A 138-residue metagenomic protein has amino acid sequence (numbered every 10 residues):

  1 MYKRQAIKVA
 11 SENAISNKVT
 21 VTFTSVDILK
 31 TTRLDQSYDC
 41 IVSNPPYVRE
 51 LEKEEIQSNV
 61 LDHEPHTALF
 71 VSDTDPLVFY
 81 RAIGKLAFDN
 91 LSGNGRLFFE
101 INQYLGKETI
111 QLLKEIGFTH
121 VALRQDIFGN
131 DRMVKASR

Functional and structural regions predicted by a protein language model:
K3-E54: Conserved SAM/SAH cofactor-binding pocket of Class I
A10, N44, V60, I83 (+1 more regions): Residue-level signal for inorganic ion chemistry
E12-N13, K30-T32, S58-N59, A87 (+1 more regions): Short, flexible, glycine/charge-rich loop motifs used to bind or transfer phosphoryl groups or to couple energy/partner
S16, N59-D62, E115: A short linear boundary/processing microfeature
T22-T24, T67, A122: Structural signal for short hydrophobic segments within the conserved structured cores of catalytic domains across
N44, H63, E100: Alpha/beta-hydrolase-fold catalytic nucleophile elbow
Y47-V78: Mobile active-site "lid"/loop adjacent to the S-adenosyl-L-methionine
D73-S137: Conserved Class I SAM-dependent methyltransferase catalytic core
